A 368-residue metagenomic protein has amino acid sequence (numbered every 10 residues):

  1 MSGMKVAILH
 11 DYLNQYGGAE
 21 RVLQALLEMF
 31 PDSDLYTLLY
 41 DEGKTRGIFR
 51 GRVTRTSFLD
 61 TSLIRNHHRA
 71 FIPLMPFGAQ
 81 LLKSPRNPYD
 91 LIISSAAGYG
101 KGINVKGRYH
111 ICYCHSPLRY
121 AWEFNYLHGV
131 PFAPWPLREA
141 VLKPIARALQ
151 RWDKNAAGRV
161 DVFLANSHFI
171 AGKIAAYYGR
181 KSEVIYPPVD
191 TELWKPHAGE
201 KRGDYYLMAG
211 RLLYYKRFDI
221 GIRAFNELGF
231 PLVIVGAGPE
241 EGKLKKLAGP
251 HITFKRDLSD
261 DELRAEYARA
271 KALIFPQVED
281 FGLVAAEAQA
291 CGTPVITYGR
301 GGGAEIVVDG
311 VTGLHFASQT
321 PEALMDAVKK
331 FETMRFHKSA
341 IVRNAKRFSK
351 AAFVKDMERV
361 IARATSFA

Functional and structural regions predicted by a protein language model:
M29-K101: Active-site donor-binding segments of glycosyltransferases and PAPS-dependent sulfotransferases
V130-F163, A171-G172: Membrane-proximal helix-turn-helix segments that form the acceptor-binding/catalytic region of lipid-linked
K195-K216, I220-V233: Conserved donor-binding/catalytic core segment of Leloir-type glycosyltransferases
G242-A265: Nucleotide-activated donor-binding/catalytic signature segment of Leloir-type glycosyltransferases, i.e., the conserved
R256, V308-G310, L314-P321, V328-R335: Conserved acidic donor-binding segment of nucleotide-sugar-dependent glycosyltransferases
A268-D280, T293: Acidic donor-binding loop of glycosyltransferase active sites
I274, P294-Y298, V307: Short hydrophobic beta-strand element within catalytic cores of glycosyltransferases and related nucleotide-activated
T333-R363: A charged, aromatic-enriched C-terminal amphipathic alpha-helix characteristic of glycosyltransferases across folds
